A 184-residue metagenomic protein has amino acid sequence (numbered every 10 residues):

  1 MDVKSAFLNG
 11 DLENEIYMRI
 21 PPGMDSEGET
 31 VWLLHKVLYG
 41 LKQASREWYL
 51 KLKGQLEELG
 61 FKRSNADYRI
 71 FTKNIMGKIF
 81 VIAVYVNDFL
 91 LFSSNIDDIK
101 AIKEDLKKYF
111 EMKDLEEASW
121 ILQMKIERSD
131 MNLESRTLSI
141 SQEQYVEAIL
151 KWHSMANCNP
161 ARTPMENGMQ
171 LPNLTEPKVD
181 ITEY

Functional and structural regions predicted by a protein language model:
M1-Y184: Long, low-complexity, charge-biased intrinsically disordered regions
